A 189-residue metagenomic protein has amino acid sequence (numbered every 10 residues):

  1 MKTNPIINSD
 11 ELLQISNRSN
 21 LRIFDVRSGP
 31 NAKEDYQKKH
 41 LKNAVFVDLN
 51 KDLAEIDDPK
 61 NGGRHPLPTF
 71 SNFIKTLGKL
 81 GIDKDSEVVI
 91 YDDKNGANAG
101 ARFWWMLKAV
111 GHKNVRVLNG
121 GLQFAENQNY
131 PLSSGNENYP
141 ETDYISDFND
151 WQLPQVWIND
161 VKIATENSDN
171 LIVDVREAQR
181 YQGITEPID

Functional and structural regions predicted by a protein language model:
M1-D189: Cytosolic catalytic domains that perform sulfur/thiol-centered chemistry
